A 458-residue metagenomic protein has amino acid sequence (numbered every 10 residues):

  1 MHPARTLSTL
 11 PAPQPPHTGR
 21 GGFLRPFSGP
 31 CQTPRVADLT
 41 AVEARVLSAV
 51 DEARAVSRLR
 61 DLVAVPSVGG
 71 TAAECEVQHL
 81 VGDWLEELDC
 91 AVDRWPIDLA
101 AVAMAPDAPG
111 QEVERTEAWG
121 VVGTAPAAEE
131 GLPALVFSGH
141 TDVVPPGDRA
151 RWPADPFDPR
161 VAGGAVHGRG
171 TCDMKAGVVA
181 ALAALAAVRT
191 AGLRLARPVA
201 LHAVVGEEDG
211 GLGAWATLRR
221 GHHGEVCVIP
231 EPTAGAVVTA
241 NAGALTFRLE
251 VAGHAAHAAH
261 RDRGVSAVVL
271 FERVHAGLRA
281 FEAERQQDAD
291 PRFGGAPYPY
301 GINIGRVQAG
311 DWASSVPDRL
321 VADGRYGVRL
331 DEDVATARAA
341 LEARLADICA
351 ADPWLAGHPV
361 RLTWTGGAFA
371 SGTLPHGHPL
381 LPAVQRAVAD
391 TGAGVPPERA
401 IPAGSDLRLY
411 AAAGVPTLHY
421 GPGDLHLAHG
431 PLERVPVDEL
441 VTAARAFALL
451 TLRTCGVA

Functional and structural regions predicted by a protein language model:
M1-P16: Extreme N-terminal basic, low-complexity initiation segments that serve as generic localization/processing leaders
R35-E43, L47, S67, R248-A458: Metal-dependent amide/peptide-bond hydrolase catalytic core, centered on the "pita-bread" metallohydrolase fold
A37-H167, L195, D424: Acidic/His- and Gly-rich active-site-bordering loop/insert found across diverse amide/peptide-bond hydrolases
D51, R151, L193, V238-A244 (+2 more regions): Short glycine/proline-enriched loop/turn "hinge" motifs that connect secondary-structure elements and lie
P146-V161, T239-E250, L418: Acidic-glycine-rich active-site phosphate/pyrophosphate-binding loop
V166, C172-T246, C455: Acidic/histidine-rich catalytic neighborhood of metal-dependent amide-processing enzymes
